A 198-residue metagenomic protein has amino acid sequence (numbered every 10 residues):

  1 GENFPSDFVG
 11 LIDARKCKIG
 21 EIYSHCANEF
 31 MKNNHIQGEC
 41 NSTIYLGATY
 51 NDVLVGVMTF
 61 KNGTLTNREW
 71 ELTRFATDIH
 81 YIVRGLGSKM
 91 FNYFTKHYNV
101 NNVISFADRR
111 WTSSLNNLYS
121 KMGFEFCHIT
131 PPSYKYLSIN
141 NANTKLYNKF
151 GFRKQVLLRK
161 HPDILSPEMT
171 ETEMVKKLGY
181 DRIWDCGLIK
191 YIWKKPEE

Functional and structural regions predicted by a protein language model:
E2, F8-Y98, A107-M122, F126-P131 (+1 more regions): A conserved beta-strand-loop-helix scaffold within acyl/acetyltransferase catalytic domains
D13, K18-Y23, A142-N148, F152-V156 (+1 more regions): Short, solvent-exposed coil/turn linker segments
V53, I82-R84, N148, K176 (+1 more regions): Generic detector of intrinsically disordered, low-complexity, polar/charged segments
V103: Flexible loop/N-cap segments at domain edges
R110-L165: Acidic, glycine-rich loop-and-strand cores that form catalytic or ligand-binding grooves in diverse globular domains
K154-Y180, D185-Y191: A conserved mid-domain beta-alpha-beta active-site/ligand-binding segment of alpha/beta enzyme cores
